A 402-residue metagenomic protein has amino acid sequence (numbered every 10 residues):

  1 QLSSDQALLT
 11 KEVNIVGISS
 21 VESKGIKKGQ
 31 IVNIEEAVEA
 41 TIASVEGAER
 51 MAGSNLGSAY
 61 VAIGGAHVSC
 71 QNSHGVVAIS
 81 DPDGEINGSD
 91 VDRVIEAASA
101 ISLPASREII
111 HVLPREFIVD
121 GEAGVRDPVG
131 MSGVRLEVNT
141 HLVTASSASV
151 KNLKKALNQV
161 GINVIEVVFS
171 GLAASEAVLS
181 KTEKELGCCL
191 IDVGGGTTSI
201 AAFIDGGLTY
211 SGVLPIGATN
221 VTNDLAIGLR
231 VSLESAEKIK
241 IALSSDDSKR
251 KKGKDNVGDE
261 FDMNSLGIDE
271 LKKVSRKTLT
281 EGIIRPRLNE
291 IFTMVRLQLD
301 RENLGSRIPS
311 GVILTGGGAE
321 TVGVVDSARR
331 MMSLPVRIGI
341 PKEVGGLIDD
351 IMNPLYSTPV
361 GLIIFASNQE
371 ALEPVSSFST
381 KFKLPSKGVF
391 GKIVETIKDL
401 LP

Functional and structural regions predicted by a protein language model:
Q1-L2, S199-A202: Short beta-strand scaffold segments in enzyme catalytic cores
L2-L190, G207-T209, A218, S232-E234 (+5 more regions): Nucleotide/phosphate-binding catalytic cleft detector across ATP-hydrolyzing and phosphate-transferring enzymes
A62-G64, S170, I191-G194, A201-F203 (+3 more regions): Generic beta-strand/beta-sheet core signal
G64, A145, S244-S248, R307-M331: Glycine-rich phosphate-binding loops at beta-strand->alpha-helix junctions
L186-G187, V193-I200, V221: Extended, hydrophobic alpha-helical segments in both membrane/secreted and soluble proteins
G207-Y210, L314-I364: Nucleotide-binding motor/catalytic cores of P-loop/tubulin-like NTPases across gene-expression machines
T293, L297-S310, T321-I338, Q369-L372: ATP-binding/phosphotransfer module of carbohydrate and carboxylate kinases, centering on a glycine-rich
